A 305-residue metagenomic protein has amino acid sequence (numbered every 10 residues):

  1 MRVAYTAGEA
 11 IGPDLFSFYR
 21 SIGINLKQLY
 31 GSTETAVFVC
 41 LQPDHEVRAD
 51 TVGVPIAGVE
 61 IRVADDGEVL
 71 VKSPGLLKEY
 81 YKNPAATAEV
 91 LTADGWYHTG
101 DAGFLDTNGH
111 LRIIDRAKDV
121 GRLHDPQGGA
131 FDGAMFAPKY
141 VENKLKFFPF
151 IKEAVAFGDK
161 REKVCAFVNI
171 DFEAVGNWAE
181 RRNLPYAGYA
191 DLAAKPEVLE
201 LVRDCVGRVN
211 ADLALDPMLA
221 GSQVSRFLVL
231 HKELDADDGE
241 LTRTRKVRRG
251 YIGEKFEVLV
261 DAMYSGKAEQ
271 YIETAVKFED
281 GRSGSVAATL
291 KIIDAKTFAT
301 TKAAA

Functional and structural regions predicted by a protein language model:
M1-L111, A117-V120, V141-N143: Conserved AMP-binding/adenylate-forming
E9-A10, M135, D235: Short, surface-exposed acidic/glycine-rich loop or hinge patches that mediate macromolecular interfaces
R20-G23, D44-H45, A85-A86, G128 (+3 more regions): Short secondary-structure boundary/capping segments
C40, Y81, T87, H124-P126 (+2 more regions): Short acidic, glycine/proline-rich loop/turn micro-motifs
P43, D65, I170-F172, H231: Non-catalytic surface loops within mature trypsin-like serine protease
V63, S73, K78-E79, A102-M218: AMP-binding/adenylate-forming catalytic core of the ANL superfamily
F150-V155, E162, W178, R203 (+1 more regions): Conserved C-terminal "lid"/linker of ANL adenylate-forming enzymes
